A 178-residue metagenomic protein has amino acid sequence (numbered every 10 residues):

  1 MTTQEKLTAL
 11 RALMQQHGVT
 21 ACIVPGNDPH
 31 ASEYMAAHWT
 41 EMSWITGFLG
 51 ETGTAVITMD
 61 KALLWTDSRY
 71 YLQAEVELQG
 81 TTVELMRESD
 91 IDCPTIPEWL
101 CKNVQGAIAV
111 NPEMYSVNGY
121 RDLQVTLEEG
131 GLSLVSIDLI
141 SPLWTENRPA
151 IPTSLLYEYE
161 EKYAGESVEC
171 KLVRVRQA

Functional and structural regions predicted by a protein language model:
T2-Q105, N111, Y115-A178: N-terminal accessory/capping or targeting/presequence segment of soluble
